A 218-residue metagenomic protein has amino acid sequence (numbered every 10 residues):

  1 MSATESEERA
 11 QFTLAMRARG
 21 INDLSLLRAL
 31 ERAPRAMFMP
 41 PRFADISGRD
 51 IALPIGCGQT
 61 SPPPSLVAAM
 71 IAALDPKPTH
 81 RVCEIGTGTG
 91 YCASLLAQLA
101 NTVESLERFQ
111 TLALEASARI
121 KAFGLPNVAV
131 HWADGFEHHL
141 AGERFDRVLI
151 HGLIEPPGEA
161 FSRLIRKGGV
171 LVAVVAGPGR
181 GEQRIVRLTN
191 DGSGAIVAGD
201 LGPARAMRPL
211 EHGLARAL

Functional and structural regions predicted by a protein language model:
M1-C83, Y91-L95, L99, L112-A122 (+3 more regions): Class I SAM-dependent transferase core
D75-V197: Conserved nucleotide-cofactor-binding alpha/beta core module
